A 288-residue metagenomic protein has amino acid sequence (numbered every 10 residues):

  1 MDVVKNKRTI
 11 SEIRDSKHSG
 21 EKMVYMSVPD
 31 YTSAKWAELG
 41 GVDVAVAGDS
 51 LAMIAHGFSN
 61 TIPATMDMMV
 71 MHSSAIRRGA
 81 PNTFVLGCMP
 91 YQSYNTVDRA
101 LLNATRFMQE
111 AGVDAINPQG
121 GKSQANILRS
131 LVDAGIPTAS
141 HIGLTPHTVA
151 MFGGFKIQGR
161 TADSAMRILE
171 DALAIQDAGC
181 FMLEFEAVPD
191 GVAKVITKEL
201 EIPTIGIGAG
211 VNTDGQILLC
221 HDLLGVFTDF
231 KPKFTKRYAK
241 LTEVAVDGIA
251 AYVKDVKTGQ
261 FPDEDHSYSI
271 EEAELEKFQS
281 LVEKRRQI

Functional and structural regions predicted by a protein language model:
D2-I288: Alpha/beta enzyme core
